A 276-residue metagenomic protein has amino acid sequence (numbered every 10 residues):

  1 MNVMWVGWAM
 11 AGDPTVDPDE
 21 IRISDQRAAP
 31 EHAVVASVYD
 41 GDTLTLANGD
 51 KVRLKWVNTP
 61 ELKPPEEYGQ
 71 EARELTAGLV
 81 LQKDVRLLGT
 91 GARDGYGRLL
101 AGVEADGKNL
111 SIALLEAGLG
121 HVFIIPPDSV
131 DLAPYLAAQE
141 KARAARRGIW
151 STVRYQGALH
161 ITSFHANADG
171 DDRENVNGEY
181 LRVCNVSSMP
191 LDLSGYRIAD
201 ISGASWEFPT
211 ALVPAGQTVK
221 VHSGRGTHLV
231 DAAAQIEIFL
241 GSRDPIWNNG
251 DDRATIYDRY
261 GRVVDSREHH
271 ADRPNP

Functional and structural regions predicted by a protein language model:
N2-P276: Small beta-barrel nucleic-acid-binding modules, primarily SNase/OB-fold domains and secondarily Tudor-like barrels
